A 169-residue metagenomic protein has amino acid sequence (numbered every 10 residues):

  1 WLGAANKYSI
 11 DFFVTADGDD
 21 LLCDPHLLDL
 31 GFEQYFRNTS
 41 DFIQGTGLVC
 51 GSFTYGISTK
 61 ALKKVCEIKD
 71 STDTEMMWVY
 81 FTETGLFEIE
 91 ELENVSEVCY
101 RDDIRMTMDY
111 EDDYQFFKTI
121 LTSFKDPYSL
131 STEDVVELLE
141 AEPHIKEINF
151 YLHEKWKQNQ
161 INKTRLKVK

Functional and structural regions predicted by a protein language model:
W1-A4: Glycine-rich, basic loop-to-helix element that forms the pyrophosphate-binding segment of sugar-nucleotide handling
Y8, D20-V49: Conserved donor-nucleotide/metal-binding helix-loop-beta segment in metal-dependent transferases, i.e., the alpha-helix
I10, S52-K64, E111-Q115: Conserved nucleotide-sugar donor-binding and metal-coordinating catalytic region shared by glycosyltransferases
F13-V14: Short aromatic/hydrophobic "clamp" motif used to bind/position activated sugar donors
D20, T54, D70, R105-M106: A residue-level structural signature of the nucleotidyltransferase/glycosyltransferase Rossmann-like core
L30-D41, I57-D73, Y80-T84: Basic phosphate/pyrophosphate-binding loop/patch that engages nucleotide-derived ligands
F42-T54, V98-R101: A recurrent flexible, glycine/aromatic-enriched loop bordering the glycosyltransferase active site that acts as
Y80-K169: Conserved alpha/beta core of the MobA/IspD/sugar-nucleotide pyrophosphorylase nucleotidyltransferase superfamily
